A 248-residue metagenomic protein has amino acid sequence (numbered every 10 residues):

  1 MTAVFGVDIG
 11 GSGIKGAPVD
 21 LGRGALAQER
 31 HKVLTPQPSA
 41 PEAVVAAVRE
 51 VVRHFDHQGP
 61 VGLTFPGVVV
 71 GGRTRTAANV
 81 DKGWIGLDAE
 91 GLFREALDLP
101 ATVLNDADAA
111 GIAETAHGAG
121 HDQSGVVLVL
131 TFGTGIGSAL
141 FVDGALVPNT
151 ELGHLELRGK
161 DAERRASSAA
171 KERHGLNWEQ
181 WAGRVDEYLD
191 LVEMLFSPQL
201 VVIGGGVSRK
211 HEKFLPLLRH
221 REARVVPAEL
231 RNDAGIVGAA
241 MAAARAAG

Functional and structural regions predicted by a protein language model:
M1-V61, V69-R73, G91-A101, A113-V129 (+1 more regions): ATP-binding/phosphotransfer module of carbohydrate and carboxylate kinases, centering on a glycine-rich
F65: Glycine-rich nucleotide/cofactor/substrate-binding loop typically near the N-terminus or early in the first domain
T74-G86: A charged helix-plus-loop insertion that forms the helical arch/lid used to bind and gate nucleic-acid substrates
V103-A107: Short loop/edge segments at beta-strand edges and connector loops that shape dinucleotide/nucleotide cofactor-binding
D108-I112: Short acidic loop-to-helix transition motifs that present clustered carboxylates
G137: Histidine-centered metal-chelating micro-motifs
